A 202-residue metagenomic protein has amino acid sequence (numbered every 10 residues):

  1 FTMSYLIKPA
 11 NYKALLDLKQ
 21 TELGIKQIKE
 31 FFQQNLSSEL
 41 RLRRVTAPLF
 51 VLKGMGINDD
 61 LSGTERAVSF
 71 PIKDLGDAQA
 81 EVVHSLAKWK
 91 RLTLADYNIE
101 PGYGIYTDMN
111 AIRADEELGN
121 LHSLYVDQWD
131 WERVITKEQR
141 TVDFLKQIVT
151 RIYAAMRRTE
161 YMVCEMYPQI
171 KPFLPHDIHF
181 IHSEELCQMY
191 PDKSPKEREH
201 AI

Functional and structural regions predicted by a protein language model:
T2-H122, D130-V134: Class II aminoacyl-tRNA synthetase-like tRNA-binding/catalytic domains
Y5, R151-I202: Metal-assisted phosphate- and nucleotidyl-transfer catalytic regions
Q27, F31, Q147-R158: Long, highly charged amphipathic alpha-helices
N35, I148, M189: Residues that form generic nucleotide/phosphate-binding pockets
D130-K137, E160, H182: Short, structured patches in soluble enzyme cores that scaffold and shape functional sites
T136-K146: Well-ordered alpha/beta subsegment
